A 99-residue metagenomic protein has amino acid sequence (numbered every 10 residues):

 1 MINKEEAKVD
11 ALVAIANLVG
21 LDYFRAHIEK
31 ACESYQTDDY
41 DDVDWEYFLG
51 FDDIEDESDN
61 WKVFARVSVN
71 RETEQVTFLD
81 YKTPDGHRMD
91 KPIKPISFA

Functional and structural regions predicted by a protein language model:
M1-E33: Short, non-transmembrane alpha-helical segments in secretory-pathway proteins
I2-E5, D59, Y81: Aromatic-residue detector
A7, A11, Y47-L49, S68-V69 (+1 more regions): Generic low-polarity alpha-helical segments
G20, Q36-D38, E74, G86: Short, flexible coil/linker elements and helix-boundary hinge sites characteristic of intrinsically disordered
F24-V69: Exposed beta-strand-loop-beta-strand "reactive/processing" segments of non-cytosolic proteins
K62-A99: A short, surface-exposed interaction/processing loop segment used at functional sites
